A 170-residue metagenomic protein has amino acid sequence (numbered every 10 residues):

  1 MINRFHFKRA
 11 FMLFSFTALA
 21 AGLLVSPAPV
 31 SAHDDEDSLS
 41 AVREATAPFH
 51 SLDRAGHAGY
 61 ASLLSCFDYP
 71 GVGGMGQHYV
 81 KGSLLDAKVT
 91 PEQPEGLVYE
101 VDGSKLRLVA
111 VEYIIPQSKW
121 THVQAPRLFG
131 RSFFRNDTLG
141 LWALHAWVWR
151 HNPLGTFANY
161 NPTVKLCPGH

Functional and structural regions predicted by a protein language model:
M1-K8: N-terminal secretory signal peptides that target proteins for export/translocation
N3, A28-A32: N-terminal targeting leaders of exported, membrane, and organelle-targeted proteins
K8-A20: Sec-dependent N-terminal signal peptides
A20-P29: C-terminal segment of classical bacterial N-terminal signal peptides
A32-H170: Primary mode marks residue(s) on the alpha4-beta5-alpha5 output face of response regulator receiver
